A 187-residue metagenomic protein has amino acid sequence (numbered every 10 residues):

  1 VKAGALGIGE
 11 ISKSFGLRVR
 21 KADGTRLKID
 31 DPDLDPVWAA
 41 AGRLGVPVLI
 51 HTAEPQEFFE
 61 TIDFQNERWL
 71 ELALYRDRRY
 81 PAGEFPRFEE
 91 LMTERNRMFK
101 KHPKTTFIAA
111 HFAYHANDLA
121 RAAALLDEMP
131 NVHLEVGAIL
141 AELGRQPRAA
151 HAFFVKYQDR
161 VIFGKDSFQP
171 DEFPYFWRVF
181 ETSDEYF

Functional and structural regions predicted by a protein language model:
V1-D77, A141: Active-site gating/metal-coordination segments in enzymes
T25-D33, Q56, R76-M92, A116 (+1 more regions): Short, charge-rich amphipathic segments
G83-F187: H/E-rich (His + Asp/Glu) clusters that bind or coordinate divalent metals
